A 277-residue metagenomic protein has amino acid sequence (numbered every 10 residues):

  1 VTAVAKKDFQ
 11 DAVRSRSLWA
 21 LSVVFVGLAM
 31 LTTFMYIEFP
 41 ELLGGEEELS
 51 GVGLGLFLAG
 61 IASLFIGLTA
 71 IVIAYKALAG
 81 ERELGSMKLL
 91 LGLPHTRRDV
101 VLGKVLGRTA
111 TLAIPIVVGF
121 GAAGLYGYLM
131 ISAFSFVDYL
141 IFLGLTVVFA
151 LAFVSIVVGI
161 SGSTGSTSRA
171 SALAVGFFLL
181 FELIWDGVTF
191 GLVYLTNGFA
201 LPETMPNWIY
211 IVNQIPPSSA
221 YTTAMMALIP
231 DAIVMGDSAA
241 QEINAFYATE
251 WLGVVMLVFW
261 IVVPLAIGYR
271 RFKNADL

Functional and structural regions predicted by a protein language model:
V1-L64, L68-T69, A232, A239-L277: Hydrophobic alpha-helical transmembrane segments
W19, G144-L195: A structural motif at transmembrane helix-loop-helix junctions in multipass membrane proteins
S22-F25, K104-V105, A113, F142 (+1 more regions): Residue-level recognition of transmembrane alpha-helices in multi-pass small-molecule transporters/permeases
L31-Y36, E48-A62, I66, G107-G165: Secretory targeting signals
M35-L42, L183-A266: Terminal transmembrane helical anchor/hairpin motif
V52-G53, I71-L93, K104-V105: Transmembrane helix boundary and interhelical loop/hinge segments in multi-pass membrane proteins
G67-A74, A122, I156, A172 (+3 more regions): Hydrophobic/aromatic residues in alpha-helical transmembrane segments
T96-R97: Short coil/turn motifs that cap or connect alpha-helices
